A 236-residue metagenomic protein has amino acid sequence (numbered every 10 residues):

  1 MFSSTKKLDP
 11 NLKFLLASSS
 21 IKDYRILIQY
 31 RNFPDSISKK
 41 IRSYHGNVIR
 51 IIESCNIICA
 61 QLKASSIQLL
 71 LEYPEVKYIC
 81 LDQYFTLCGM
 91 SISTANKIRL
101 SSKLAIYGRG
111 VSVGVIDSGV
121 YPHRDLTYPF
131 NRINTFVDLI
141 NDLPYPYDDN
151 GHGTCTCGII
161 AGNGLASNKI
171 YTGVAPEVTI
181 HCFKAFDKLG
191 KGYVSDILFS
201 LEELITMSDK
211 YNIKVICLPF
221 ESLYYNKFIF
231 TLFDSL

Functional and structural regions predicted by a protein language model:
M1-L15, D35-S102: Autoinhibitory propeptides
L15-Y30: Short glycine-/aliphatic-rich beta-strand segments at the starts of folded cytosolic domains
L27, A185-L236: Substrate-binding/access-modulating region of protease and related hydrolase catalytic domains
F33-P34, K63-A64, S118-P122: Short, polar loop motifs at secondary-structure junctions
Y73, I159-N163, E203-M207: Structured segments of extracytoplasmic/periplasmic soluble domains in secreted or envelope-associated proteins
Q83-F85, V137-P144: Short, acidic/turn-prone active-site loops that include or flank metal/cofactor- and phosphate-binding residues
C88-S93, D142-D148: Short, charged, surface-exposed secondary-structure boundary motifs
S102-V115, G119-T135, L143-S195, Y211-K214: Subtilisin-like serine protease catalytic core
